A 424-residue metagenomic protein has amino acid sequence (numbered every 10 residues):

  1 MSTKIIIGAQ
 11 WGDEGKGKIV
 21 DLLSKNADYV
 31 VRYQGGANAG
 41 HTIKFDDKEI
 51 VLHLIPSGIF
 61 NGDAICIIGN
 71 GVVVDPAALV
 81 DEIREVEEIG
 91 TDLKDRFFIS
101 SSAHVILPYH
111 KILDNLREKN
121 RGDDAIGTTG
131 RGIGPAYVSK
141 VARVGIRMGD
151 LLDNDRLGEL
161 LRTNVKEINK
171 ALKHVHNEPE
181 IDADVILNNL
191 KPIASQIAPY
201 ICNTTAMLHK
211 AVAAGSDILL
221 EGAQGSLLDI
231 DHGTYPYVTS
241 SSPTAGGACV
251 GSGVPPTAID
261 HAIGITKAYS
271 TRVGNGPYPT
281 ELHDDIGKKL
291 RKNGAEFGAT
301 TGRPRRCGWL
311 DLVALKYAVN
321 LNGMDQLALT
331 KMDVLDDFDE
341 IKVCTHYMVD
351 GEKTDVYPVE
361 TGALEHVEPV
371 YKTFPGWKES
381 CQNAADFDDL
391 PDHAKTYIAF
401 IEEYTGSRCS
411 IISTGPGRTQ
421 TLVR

Functional and structural regions predicted by a protein language model:
M1-R424: Non-transmembrane, aqueous-exposed alpha-helical and coiled segments at domain scale
